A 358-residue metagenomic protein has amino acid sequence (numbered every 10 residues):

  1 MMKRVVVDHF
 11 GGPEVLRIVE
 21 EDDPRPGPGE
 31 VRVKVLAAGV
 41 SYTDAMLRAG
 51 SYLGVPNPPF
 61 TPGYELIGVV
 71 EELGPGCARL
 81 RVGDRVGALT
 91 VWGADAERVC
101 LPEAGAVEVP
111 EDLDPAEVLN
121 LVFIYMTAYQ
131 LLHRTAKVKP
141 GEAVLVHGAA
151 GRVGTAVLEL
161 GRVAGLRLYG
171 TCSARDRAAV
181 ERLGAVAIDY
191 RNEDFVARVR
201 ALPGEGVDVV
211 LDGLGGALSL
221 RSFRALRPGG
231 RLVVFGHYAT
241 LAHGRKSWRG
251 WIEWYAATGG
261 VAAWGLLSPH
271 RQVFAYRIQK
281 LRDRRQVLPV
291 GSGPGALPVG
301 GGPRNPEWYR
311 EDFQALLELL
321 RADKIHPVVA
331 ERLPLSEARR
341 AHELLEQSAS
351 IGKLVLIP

Functional and structural regions predicted by a protein language model:
G11-V15, E21-I67: N-terminal glycine-rich beta->alpha transition that marks the start or flank of a dinucleotide-binding site
I67-V91: A glycine-/small-residue-rich N-terminal strand-loop-strand element that serves as the cofactor-binding glycine loop
R81, E111-D114, K137-A143: Short helix-loop-beta connector
T90-E103: A structural motif shared across PLP-dependent enzymes of the aminotransferase-like
M126-E193: Mid-domain Rossmann-like dinucleotide-binding core that forms the NAD(H)/NADP(H) cofactor-binding site
D194-G204: Short amphipathic alpha-helix with an adjacent loop that forms part of the alpha/beta core around
A217-A322: Glycine-rich phosphate-binding loop and adjacent beta-alpha segment of Rossmann(oid) nucleotide-cofactor-binding
P298, L317-R332, R339-P358: C-terminal capping/lid region of NAD(P)-dependent oxidoreductase domains
